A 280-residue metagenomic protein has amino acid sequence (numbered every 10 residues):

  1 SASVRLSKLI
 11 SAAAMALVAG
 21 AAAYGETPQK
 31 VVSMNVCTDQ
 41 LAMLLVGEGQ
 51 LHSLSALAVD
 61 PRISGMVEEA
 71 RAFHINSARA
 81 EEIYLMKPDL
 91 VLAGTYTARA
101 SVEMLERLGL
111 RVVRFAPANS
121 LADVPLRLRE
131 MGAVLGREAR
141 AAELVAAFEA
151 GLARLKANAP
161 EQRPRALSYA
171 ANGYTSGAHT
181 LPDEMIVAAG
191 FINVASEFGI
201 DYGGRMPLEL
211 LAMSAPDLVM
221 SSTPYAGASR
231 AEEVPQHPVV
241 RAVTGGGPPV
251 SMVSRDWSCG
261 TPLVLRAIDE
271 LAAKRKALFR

Functional and structural regions predicted by a protein language model:
K8-G20: Bacterial N-terminal signal peptides
A23-G25: Boundary at the C-terminal end of the N-terminal hydrophobic targeting segment
Q29-K30, M34, D123-A133, A142 (+2 more regions): Structured C-terminal subdomain patch of bacterial secreted/periplasmic proteins
K30-L44, R140-G190: Basic- and aromatic-lined ligand-binding clefts that recognize polyanionic substrates
K30-Y96, S101, V194, V240: A short, structured surface patch at a secondary-structure boundary
S55, L181-G203, P248-S251: His/Asp/Glu-enriched short active-site or ligand-binding loop at hydrolase and phosphoryl-transfer sites
A80-P88, L108, R205-A215: Short helices/loops that flank or line small-molecule/ion binding pockets
A100, A116-E130, R163-E184, A228: Extracytoplasmic ligand-binding site segments that recognize negatively charged/polar headgroups
